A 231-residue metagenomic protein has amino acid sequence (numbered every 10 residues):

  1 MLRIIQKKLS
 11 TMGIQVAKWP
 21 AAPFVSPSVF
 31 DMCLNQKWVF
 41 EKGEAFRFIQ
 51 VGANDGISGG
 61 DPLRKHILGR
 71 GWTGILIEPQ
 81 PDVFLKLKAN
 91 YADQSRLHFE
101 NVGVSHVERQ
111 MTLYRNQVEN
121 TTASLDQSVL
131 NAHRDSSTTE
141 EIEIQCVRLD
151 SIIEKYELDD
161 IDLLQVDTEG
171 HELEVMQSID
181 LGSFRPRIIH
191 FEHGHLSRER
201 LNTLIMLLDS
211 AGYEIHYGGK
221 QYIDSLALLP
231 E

Functional and structural regions predicted by a protein language model:
M1-E231: Phosphate/nucleotide-binding beta-alpha loop and adjacent structural elements of enzyme active sites
